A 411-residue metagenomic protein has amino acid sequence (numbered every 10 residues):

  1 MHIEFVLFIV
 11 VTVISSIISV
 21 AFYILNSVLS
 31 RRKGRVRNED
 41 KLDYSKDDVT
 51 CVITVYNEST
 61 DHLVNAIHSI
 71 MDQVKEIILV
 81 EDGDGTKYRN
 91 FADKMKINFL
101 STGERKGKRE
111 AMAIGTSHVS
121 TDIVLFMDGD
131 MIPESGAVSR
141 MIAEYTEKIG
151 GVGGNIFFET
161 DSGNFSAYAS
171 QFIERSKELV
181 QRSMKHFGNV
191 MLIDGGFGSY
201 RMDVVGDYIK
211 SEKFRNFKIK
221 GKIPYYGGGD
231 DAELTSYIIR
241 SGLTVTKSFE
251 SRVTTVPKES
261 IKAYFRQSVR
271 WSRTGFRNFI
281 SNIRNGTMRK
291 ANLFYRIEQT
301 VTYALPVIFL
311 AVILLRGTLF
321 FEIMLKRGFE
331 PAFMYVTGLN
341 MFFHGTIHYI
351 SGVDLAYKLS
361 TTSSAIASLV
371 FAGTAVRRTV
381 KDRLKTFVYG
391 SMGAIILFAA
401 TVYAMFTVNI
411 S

Functional and structural regions predicted by a protein language model:
F5-I9, V13, A21-I24, V28-R32 (+2 more regions): Membrane-embedded multi-pass helical conduit in multi-pass membrane proteins, especially envelope-biosynthetic
I24-Q73, D84-F91: N-terminal signal-anchor transmembrane helix
K75-D84, L100-S101: Short beta-strand/loop segment that forms part of the nucleotide-sugar
K87, T102-V119: Glycine-rich, basic loop-to-helix element that forms the pyrophosphate-binding segment of sugar-nucleotide handling
E110, M141-G227, V269: Long helical/loop segments within the catalytic core of UDP-sugar-dependent glycosyltransferases, especially the large
V124: Short aromatic/hydrophobic "clamp" motif used to bind/position activated sugar donors
M131-A143: Acidic donor-binding/catalytic loop of UDP-sugar-dependent glycosyltransferases, especially processive GT2
A232-V253: Catalytic donor-sugar/metal-binding loop of nucleotide-sugar-dependent glycosyltransferases
